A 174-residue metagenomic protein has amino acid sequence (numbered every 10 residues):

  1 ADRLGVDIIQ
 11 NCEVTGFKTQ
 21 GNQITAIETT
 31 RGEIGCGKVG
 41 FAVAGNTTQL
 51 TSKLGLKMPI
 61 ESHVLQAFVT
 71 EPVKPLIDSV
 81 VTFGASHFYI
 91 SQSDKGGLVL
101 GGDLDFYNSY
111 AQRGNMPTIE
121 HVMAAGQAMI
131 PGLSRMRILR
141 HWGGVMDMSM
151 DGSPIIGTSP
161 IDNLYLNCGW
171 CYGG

Functional and structural regions predicted by a protein language model:
A1-K38: Helical element adjacent to the flavin cofactor pocket in flavoenzyme catalytic cores
C12, G45-N46, A124: Alpha-helix/helix-capping structural signal
E13-G16, V69, R137: Residues located in well-ordered beta-strands
T15, T25, I34, T48-Q49 (+3 more regions): Glycine-centered loop/turn positions within well-structured domains that cap or flank conserved ligand/cofactor-binding
T29-D78: Central helical "cap/lid" subdomain
P72-L166, W170: Active-site lid/adjacent beta-loop-alpha segment flanking the redox-cofactor pocket in flavoenzymes
G173-G174: Short glycine/threonine-rich catalytic loop with a Thr-x-Gly-x-Asp
